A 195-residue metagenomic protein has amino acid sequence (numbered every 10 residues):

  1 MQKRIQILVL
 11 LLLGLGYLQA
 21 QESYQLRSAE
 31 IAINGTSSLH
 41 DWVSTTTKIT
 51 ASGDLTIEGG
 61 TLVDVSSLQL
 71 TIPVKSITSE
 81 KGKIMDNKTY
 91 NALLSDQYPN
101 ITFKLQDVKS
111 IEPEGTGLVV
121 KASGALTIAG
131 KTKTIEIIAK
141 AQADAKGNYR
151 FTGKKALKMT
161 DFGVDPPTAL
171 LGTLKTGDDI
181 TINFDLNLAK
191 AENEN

Functional and structural regions predicted by a protein language model:
M1-S23: Bacterial Sec-dependent N-terminal signal peptides
Q21-N195: Low-complexity, acidic/polar, glycine-enriched regions of mature
